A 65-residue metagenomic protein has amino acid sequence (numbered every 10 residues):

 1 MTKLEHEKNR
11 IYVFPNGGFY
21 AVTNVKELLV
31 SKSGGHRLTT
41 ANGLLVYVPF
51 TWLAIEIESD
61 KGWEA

Functional and structural regions predicted by a protein language model:
M1-A65: Eukaryotic intrinsically disordered, low-complexity regulatory linkers and tails enriched in Ser/Thr/Pro
